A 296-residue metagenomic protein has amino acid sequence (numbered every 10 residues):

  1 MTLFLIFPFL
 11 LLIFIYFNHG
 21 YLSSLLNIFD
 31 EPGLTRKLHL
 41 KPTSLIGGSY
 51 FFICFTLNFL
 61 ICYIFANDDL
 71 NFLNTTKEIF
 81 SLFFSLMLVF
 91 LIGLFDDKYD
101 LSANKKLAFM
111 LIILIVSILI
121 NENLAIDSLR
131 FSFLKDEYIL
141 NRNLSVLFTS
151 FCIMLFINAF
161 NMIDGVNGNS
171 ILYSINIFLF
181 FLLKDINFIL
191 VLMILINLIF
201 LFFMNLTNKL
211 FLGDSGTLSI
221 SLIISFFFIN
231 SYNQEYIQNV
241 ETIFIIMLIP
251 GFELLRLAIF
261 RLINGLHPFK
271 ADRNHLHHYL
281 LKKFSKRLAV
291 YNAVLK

Functional and structural regions predicted by a protein language model:
M1-L255: "…together with the soluble PPM/PP2C metallo-phosphatase catalytic core" -> "…together with the soluble PPM/PP2C
S44, V240, K282-L288: Membrane-water interface at loop-to-transmembrane-helix junctions
G48, I246-K286: Membrane-proximal soluble regions of multi-pass membrane proteins
F55, S285-K296: Hydrophobic membrane-spanning alpha-helices of multi-pass integral membrane proteins
